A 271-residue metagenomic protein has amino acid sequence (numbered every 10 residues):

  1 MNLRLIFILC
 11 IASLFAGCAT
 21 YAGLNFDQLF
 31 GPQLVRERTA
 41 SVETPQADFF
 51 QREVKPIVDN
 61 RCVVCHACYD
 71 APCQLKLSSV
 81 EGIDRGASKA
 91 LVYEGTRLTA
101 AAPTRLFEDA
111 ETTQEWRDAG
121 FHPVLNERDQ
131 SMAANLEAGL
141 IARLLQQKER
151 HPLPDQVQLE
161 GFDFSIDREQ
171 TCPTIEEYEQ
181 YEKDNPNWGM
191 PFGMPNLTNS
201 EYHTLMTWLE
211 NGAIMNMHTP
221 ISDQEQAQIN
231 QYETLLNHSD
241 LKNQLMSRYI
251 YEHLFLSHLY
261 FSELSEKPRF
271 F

Functional and structural regions predicted by a protein language model:
M1-L3: N-terminal secretory signal peptides that target proteins for export/translocation
L5-S13: Sec-dependent N-terminal signal peptides
F15-G17: C-terminal motif of bacterial Sec signal peptides marking the signal peptidase cleavage site
A19-F271: Aromatic- and Gly/Pro-enriched helix-to-coil junctions and flexible linker segments
